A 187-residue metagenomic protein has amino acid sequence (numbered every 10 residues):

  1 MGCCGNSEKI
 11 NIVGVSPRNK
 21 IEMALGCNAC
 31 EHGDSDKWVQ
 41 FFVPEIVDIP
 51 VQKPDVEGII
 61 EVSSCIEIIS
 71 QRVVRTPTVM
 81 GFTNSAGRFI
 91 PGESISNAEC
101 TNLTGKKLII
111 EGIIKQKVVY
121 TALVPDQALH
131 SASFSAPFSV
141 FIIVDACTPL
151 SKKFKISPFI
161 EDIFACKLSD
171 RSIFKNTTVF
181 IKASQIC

Functional and structural regions predicted by a protein language model:
M1-C187: Viral structural modules
